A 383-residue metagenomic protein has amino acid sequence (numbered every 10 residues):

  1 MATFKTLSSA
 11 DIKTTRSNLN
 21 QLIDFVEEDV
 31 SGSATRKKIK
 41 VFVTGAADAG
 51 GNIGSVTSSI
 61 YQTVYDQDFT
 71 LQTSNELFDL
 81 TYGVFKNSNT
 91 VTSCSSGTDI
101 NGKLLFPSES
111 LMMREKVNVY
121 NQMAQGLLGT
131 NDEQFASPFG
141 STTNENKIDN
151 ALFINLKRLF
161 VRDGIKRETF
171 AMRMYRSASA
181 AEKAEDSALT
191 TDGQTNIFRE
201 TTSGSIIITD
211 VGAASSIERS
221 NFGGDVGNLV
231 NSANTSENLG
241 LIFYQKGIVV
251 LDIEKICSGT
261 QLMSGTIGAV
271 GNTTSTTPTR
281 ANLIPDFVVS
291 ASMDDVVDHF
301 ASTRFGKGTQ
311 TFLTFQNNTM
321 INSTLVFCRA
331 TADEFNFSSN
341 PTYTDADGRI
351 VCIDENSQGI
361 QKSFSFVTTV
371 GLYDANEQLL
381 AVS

Functional and structural regions predicted by a protein language model:
M1-S383: Long, position-biased, composition-driven segments near the start of the mature protein
